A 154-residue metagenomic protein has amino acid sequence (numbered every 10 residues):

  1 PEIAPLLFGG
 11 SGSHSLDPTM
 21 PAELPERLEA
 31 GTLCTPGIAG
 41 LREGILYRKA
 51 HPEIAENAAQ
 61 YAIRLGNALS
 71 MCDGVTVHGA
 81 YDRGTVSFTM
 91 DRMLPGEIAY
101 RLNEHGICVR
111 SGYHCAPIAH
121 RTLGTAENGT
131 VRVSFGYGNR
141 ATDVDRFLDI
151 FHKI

Functional and structural regions predicted by a protein language model:
P1-I154: Pyridoxal 5′-phosphate
